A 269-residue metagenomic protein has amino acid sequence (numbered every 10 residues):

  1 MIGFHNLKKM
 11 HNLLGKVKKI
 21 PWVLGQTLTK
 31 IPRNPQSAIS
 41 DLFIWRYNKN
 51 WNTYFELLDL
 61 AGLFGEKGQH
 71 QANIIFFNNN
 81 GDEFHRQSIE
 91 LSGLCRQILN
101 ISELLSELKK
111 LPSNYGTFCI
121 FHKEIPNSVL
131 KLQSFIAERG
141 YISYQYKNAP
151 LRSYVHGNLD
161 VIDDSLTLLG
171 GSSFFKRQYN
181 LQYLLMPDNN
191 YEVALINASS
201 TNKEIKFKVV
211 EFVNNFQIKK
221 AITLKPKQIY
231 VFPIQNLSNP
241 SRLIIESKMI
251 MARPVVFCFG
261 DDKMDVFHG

Functional and structural regions predicted by a protein language model:
I2-G269: Gly/Pro-rich, tryptophan- and cysteine-flecked surface segments typical of secreted/extracellular proteins
